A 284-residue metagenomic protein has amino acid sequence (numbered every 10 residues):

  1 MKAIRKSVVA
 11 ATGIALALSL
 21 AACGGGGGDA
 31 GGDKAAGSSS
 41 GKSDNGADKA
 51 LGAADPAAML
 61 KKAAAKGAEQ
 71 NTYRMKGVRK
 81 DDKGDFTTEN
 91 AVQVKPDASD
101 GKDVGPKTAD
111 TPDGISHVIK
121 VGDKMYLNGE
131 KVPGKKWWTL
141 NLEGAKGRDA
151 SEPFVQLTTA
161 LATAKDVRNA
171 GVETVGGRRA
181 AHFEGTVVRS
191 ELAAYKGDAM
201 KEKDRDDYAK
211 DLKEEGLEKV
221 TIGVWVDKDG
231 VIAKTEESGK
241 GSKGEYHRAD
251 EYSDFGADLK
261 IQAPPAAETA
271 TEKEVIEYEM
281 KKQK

Functional and structural regions predicted by a protein language model:
K2-V8, G24-K284: Subset-of-secretome marker
T12-L16: Hydrophobic helical h-region of N-terminal Sec-dependent signal peptides in bacterial secretory/periplasmic proteins
S19-A22: C-terminal motif of bacterial Sec signal peptides marking the signal peptidase cleavage site
